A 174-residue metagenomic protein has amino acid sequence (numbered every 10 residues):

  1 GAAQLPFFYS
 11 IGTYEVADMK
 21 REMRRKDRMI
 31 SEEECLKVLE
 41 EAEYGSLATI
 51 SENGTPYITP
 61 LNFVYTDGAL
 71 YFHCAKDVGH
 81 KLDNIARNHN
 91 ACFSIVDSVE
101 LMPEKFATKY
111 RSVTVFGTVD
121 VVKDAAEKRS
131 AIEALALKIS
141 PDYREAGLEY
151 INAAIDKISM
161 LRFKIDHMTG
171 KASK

Functional and structural regions predicted by a protein language model:
G1-A2: Targeting/processing segments of secretory and organellar proteins
L5: Cationic, low-complexity basic patches in intrinsically disordered or flexible, solvent-exposed regions
S10-E41: Extreme N-terminal tail/first-helix region
A17-K26, D97-K174: Charged, gly/pro-rich active-site loop segments
I30, E41-S46, Y143-E145: Short Pro/Gly-enriched beta-strand edge/turn motifs at strand-loop
E40-A42, I58-P60, Y65-D67, A86-N90 (+2 more regions): Short connector loops at helix/strand junctions that flank enzyme active sites, especially segments positioning acidic
A42-D77, F93-S94: Short beta-strand segments
H80-T108: Helix-adjacent hinge/juxtasegments
